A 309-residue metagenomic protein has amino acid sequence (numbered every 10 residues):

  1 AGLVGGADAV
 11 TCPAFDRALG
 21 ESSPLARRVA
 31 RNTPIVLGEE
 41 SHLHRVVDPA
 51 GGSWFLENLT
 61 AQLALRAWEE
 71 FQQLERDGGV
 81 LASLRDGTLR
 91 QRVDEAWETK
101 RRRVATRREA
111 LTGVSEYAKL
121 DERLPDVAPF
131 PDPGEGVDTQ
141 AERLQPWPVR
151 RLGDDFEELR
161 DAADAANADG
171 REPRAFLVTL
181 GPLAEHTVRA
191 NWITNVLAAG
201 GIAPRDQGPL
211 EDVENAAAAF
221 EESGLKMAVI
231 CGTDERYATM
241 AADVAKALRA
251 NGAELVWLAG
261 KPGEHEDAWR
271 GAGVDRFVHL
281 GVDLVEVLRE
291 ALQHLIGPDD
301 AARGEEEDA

Functional and structural regions predicted by a protein language model:
A1-L3, A9-T11, V46, Q73-E75 (+6 more regions): Structured core elements
G2-F71, D77: Mobile "lid/hinge" segments at catalytic clefts and subdomain interfaces of large enzymes
D8, E40, H44, R66-A175: Intrinsic disorder at enzyme termini
V10-T11, R17-S22, V46, L56-E57 (+5 more regions): Flexible loop/turn segments at secondary-structure boundaries
F15-R17, L180-G181, G208-L210, T233-D234 (+3 more regions): Short, ordered loop/turn segments at secondary-structure junctions
G20-A30, F55-E70, L89-V104, E185-N191 (+2 more regions): Short glycine/threonine-rich loop-to-helix capping motif typified by GTGT followed within a few residues by an Asp-Pro
E39, A168-C231, Y237-L248: Generic long, charged, amphipathic alpha-helical segments
A242-A309: Peripheral docking tails and interdomain loops at the edges of cofactor- or intermediate-handling domains
